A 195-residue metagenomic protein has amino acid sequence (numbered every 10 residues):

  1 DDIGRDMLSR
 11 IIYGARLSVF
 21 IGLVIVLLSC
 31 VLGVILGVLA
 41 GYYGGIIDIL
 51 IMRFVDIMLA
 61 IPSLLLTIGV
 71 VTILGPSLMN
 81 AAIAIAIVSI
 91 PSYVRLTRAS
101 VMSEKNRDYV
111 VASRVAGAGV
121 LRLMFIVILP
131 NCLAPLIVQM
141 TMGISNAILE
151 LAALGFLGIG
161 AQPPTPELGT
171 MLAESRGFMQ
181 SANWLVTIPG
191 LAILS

Functional and structural regions predicted by a protein language model:
D2-S195: Alpha-helical transmembrane segments of integral membrane proteins, especially multi-pass inner/plasma-membrane
